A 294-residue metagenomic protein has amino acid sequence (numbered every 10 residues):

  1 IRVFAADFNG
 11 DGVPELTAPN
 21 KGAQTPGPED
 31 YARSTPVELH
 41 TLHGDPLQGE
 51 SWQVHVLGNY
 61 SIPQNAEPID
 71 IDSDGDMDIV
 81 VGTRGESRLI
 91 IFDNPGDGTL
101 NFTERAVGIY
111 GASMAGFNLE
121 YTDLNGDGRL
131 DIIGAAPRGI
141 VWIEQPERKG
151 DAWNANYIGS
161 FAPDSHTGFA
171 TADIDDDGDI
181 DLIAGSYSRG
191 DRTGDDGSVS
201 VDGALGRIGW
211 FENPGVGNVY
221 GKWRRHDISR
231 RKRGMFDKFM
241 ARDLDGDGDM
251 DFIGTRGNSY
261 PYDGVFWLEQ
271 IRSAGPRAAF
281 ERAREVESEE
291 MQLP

Functional and structural regions predicted by a protein language model:
I1-P294: Beta-propeller-forming repeat regions
